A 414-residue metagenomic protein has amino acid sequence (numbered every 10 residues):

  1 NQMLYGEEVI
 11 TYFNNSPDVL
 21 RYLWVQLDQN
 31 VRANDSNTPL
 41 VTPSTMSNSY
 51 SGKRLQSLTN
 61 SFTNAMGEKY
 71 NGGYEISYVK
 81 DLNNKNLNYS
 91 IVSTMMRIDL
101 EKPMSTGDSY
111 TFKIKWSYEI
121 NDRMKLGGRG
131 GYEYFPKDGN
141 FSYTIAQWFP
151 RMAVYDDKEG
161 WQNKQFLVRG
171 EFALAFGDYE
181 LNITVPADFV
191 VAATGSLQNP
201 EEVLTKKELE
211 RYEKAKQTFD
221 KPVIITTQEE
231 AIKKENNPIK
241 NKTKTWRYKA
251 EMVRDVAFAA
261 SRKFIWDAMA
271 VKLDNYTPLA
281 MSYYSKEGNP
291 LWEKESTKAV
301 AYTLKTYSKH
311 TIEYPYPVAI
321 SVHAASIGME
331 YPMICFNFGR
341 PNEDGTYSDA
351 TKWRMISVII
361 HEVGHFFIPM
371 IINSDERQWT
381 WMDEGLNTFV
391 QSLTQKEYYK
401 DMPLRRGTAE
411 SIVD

Functional and structural regions predicted by a protein language model:
N1-Y5, A146: N-terminal, polar/Ser/Thr-rich
E8-I10, N14, L27-Q29, D108-D122 (+2 more regions): Short, hydrophobic/aromatic-enriched beta-strand segments in well-ordered soluble domains
F13, Y50-P136, A231-N241, T245-W246: A surface-exposed beta-strand-loop module
L20-N84, A146, T184-F189: Solvent-exposed beta-hairpin/edge-strand motifs
D35-G52, S117-Y179, P200, F264 (+1 more regions): Glycine/proline-rich low-complexity spacer/linker segments in large multi-domain proteins
N64-M66, R97-P103, V168, K286-E295 (+1 more regions): Second-shell loop/turn segments in exported
M152-W161, L167-I360, F389: Hydrophobic helix-coil surface modules that form long, contiguous segments used for peptide/substrate interaction
A301, K305, F336-S411: Zinc-dependent metallopeptidase catalytic helix centered on the HExxH motif and its immediate flanking segment
